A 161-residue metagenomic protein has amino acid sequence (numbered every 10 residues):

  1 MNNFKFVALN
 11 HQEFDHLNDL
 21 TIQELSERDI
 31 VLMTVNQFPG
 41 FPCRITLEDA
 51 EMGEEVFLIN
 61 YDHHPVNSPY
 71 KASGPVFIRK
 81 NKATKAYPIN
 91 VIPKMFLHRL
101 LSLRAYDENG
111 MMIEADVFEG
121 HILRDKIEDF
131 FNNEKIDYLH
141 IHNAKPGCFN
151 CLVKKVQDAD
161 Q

Functional and structural regions predicted by a protein language model:
M1-D19: Extended boundary segments
I22-D116, K126-I127: Conserved mixed alpha/beta catalytic, RNA-binding, or beta-rich assembly cores of soluble enzyme, regulatory
E51-M52, A72, E134-I136, A144-K145: Short, well-ordered loop/turn elements at secondary-structure boundaries
N60-H63, H142-P146: Short, flexible beta-strand-to-coil junctions
G74, R99-L101, D137-L139, G147-F149: Generic beta-strand structural signal
S102-Y138, H142, K155-Q157: Short, hydrophobic/π-rich interface segment
K145-Q161: Short terminal or interdomain "cap/linker" segment that borders an active site or interface and mediates
